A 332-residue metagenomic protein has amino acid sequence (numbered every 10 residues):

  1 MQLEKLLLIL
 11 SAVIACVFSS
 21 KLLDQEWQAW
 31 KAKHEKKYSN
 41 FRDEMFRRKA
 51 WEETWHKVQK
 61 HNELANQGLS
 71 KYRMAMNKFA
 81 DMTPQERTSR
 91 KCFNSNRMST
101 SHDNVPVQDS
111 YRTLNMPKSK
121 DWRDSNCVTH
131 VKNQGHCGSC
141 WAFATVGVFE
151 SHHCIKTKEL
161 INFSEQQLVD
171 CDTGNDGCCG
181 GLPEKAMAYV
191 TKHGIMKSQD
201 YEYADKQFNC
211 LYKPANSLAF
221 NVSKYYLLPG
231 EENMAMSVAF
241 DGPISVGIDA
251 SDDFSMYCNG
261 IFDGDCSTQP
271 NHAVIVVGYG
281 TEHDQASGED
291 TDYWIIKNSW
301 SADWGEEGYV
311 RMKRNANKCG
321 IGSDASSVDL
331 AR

Functional and structural regions predicted by a protein language model:
Q2-R332: Catalytic-core signature of thiol
